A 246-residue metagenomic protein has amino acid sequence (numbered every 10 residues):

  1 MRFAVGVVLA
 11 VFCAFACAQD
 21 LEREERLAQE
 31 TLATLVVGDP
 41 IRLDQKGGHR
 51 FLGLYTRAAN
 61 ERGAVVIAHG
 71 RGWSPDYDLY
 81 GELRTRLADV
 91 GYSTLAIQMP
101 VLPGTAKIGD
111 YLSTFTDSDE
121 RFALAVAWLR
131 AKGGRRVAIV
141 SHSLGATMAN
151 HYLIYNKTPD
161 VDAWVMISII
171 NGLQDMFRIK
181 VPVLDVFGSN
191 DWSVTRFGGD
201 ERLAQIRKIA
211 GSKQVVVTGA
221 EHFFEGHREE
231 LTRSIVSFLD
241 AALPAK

Functional and structural regions predicted by a protein language model:
Q19-A59: N-terminal cap/lid segment of alpha/beta-hydrolase-fold proteins
R50, T56-V90, L95-A96: Short, surface-exposed "cap/lid" segments of acyl-processing enzymes
Y80, V181, V194-Q205: Short alpha-helix in the alpha/beta-hydrolase fold that links the catalytic acid
I108-K132: Alpha/beta-hydrolase active-site loop
V140-A149: Gly/Ala-rich beta-loop-alpha elbow adjacent to hydrolase catalytic centers
I179, D185-F187: Short beta-strand/loop motif that positions the catalytic acidic residue of the alpha/beta-hydrolase fold
S189-T195, H222-F223: Acidic catalytic loop of the alpha/beta-hydrolase fold
I206-F223: Catalytic histidine neighborhood in serine/cysteine hydrolases with alpha/beta-hydrolase-type architecture
